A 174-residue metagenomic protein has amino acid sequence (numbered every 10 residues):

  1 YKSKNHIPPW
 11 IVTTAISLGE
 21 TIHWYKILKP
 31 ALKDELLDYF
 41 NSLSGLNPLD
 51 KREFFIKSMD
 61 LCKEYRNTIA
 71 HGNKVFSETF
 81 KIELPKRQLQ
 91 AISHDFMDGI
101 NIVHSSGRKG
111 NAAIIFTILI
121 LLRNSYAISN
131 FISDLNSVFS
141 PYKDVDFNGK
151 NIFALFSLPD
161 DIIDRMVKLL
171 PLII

Functional and structural regions predicted by a protein language model:
Y1-I173: Long, contiguous internal "core" modules enriched in hydrophobic/ aromatic residues
